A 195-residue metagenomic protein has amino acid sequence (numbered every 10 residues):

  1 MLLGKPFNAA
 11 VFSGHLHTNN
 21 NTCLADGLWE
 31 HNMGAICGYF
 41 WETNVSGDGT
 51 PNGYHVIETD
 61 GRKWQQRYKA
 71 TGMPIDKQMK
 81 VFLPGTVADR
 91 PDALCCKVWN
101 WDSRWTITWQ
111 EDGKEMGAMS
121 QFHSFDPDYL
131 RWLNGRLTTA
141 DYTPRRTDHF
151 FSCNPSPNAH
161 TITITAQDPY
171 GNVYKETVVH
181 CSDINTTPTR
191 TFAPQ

Functional and structural regions predicted by a protein language model:
M1-G85, T106, E115-G117, W132-R136: Conserved beta-sheet core of the metallophosphoesterase superfamily
M79-Q195: Long, low-complexity serine/threonine/glycine- and acidic-rich segments characteristic of extracellular
